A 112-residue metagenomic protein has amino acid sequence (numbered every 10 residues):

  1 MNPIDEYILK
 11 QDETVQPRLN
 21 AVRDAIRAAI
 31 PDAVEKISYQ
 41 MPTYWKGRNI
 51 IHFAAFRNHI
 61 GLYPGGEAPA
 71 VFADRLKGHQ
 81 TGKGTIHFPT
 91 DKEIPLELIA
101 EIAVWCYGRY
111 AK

Functional and structural regions predicted by a protein language model:
M1-K112: Charge-dense, helix-prone N-terminal extensions
